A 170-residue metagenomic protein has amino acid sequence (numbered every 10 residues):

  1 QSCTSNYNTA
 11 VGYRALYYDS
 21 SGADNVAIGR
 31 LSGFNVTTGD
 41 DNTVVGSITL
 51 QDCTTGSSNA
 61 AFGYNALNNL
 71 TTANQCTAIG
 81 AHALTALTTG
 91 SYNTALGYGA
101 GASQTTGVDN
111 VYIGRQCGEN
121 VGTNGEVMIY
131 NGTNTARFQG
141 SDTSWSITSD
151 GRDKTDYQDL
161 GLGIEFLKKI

Functional and structural regions predicted by a protein language model:
Q1-S149: Glycine- and small/polar-enriched repetitive beta-structure motifs of secreted/surface proteins
T148-I170: Intramolecular chaperone/auto-protease modules of tailspike-like proteins
